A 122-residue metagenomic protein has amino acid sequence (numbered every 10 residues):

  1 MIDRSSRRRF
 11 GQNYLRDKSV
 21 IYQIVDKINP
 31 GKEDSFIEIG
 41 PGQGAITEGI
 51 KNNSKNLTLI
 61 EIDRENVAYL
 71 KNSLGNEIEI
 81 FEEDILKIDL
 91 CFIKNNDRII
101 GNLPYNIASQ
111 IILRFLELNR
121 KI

Functional and structural regions predicted by a protein language model:
M1-I122: Catalytic cores of RNA-modifying enzymes
